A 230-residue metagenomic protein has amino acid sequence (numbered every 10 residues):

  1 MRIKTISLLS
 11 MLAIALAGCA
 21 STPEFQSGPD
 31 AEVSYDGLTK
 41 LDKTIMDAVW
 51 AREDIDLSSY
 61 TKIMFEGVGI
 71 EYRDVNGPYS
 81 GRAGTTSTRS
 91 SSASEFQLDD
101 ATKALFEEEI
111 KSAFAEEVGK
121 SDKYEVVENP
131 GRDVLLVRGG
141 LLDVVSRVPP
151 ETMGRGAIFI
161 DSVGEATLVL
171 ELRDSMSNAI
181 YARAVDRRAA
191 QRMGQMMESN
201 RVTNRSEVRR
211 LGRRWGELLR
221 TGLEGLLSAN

Functional and structural regions predicted by a protein language model:
M1-L8: Bacterial N-terminal signal peptides that target proteins for export
A15-G18: C-terminal motif of bacterial Sec signal peptides marking the signal peptidase cleavage site
A20-A51, E165, M176-Y181, Q191-N230: C-terminal/domain-edge helix-coil "capping" segments
T22-F25, A31, Y35-S87: N-terminal Sec/ER secretory leader and immediately downstream segment of secreted/extracellular precursors
S58-L136: N-terminal segment of the mature soluble domain
E107, K111-A115, L141, R209-G216 (+1 more regions): Extracytoplasmic/secreted envelope proteins and their assembly/folding machinery, especially bacterial periplasmic
E116, K120-A179, Q191-R201: Surface-exposed short loop/turn segments
